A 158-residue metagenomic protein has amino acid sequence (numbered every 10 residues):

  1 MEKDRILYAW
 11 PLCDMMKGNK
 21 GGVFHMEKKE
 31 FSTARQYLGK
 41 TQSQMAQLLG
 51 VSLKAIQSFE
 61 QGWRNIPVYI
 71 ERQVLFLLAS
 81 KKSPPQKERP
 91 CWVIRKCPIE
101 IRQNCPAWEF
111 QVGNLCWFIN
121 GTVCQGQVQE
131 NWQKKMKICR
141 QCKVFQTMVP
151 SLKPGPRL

Functional and structural regions predicted by a protein language model:
M1, I6, M15-M16, I94: Short hydrophobic transmembrane-like helices used for membrane targeting/insertion
Y8, M15-Y37: A short, Lys/Arg-rich alpha-helix, primarily the initiator
G18-K20, Q42, Q73-F76: Recognition helices and adjacent regulatory flanks at domain boundaries
Q44-A46: Short alpha-helical "recognition helix" segments of helix-turn-helix
L49-I66: Recognition helix of helix-turn-helix/homeodomain-like DNA-binding domains that insert into the DNA major groove
V68-P85: DNA major-groove recognition helix of helix-turn-helix/homeodomain DNA-binding modules
P85-L158: Cysteine-cluster motifs in flexible loop/terminal segments that predominantly coordinate metals
